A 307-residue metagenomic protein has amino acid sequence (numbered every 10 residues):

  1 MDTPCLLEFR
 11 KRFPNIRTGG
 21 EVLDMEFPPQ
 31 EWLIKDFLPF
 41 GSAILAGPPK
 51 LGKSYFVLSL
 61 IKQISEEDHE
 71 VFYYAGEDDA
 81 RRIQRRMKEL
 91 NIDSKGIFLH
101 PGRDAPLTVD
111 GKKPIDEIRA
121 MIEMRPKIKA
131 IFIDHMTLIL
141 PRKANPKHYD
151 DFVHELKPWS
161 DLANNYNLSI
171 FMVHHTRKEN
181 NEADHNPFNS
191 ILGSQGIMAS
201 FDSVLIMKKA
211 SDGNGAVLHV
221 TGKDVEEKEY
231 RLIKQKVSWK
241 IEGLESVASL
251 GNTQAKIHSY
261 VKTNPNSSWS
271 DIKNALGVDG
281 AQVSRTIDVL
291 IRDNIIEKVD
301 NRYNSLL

Functional and structural regions predicted by a protein language model:
T3-I16, M124-K127, N164-Y166, A210-L307: C-terminal regions of RecA-like/P-loop NTPase motor modules
F9-R10, V22, F27-P29, L33-K35 (+6 more regions): Conserved inter-motif catalytic segment of the P-loop NTP-binding fold
T18-G20: OB-fold nucleic-acid-binding modules
P29, I44-A46, K50, S54-Y55 (+2 more regions): Phosphate-binding/switch region of NTP-binding enzymes
F56, L60: Hydrophobic positions on the alpha1 helix immediately C-terminal to the Walker A/P-loop
K62-E66: Short, well-ordered alpha-helices that flank and scaffold nucleotide-derived cofactor binding pockets
D79-R81, A105, K178-E179, D212 (+2 more regions): Surface-exposed, flexible loop/turn segments at secondary-structure boundaries
